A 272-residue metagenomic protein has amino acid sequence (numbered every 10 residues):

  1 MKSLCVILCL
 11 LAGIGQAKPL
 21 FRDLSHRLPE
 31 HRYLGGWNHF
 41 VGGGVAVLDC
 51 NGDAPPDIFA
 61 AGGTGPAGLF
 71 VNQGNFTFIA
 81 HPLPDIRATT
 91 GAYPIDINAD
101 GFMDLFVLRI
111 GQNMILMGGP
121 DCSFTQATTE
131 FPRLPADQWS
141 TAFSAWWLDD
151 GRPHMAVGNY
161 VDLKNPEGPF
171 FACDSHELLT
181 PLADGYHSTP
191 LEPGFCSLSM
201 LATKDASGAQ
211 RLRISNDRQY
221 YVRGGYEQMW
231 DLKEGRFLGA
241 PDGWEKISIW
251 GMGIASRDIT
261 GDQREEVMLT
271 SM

Functional and structural regions predicted by a protein language model:
M1-S3: Universal eukaryotic N-terminal targeting presequences
C5-G13: Bacterial N-terminal signal peptides
A17-M272: Beta-propeller-forming repeat regions
